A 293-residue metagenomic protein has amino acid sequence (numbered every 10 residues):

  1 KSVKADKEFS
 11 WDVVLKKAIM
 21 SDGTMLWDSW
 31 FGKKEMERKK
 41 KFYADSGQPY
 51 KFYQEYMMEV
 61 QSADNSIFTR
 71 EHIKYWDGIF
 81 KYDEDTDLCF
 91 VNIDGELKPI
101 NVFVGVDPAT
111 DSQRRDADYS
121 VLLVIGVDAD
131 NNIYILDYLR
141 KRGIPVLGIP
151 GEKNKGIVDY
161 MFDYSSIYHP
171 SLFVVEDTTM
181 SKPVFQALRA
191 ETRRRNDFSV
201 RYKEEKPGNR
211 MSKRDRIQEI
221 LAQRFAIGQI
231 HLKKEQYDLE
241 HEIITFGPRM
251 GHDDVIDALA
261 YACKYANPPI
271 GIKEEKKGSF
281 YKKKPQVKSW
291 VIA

Functional and structural regions predicted by a protein language model:
K1-S29, R38-F42, K51, E59-A63 (+3 more regions): Mg2+-dependent endonuclease catalytic cores in nucleic-acid-processing enzymes, primarily RNase H-like
E8, L97-K98, A117, D253: A generic fold-level signal
D22-A109: ATPase catalytic-site recognition across NTP-hydrolyzing enzymes
F90-L97, S112-D116, D163-I167: Short, conserved, surface-exposed binding loops centered on an aromatic residue
V106-L122: An active-site-proximal beta-strand-loop segment
C263-A293: Acidic two-metal-ion nuclease catalytic site recognized across multiple nuclease folds, prominently DnaQ/RNase D-T
